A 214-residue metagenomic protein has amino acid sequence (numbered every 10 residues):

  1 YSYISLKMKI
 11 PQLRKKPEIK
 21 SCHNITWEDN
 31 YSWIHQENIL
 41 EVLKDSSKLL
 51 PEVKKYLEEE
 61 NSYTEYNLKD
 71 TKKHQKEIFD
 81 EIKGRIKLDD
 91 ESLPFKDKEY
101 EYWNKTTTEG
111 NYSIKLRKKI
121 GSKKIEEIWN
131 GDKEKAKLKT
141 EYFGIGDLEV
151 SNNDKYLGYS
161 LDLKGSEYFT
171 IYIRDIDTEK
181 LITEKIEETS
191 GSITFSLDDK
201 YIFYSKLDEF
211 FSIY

Functional and structural regions predicted by a protein language model:
Y1-S5: Asparagine-rich low-complexity intrinsically disordered tracts
L6-Y214: Beta-propeller folds
